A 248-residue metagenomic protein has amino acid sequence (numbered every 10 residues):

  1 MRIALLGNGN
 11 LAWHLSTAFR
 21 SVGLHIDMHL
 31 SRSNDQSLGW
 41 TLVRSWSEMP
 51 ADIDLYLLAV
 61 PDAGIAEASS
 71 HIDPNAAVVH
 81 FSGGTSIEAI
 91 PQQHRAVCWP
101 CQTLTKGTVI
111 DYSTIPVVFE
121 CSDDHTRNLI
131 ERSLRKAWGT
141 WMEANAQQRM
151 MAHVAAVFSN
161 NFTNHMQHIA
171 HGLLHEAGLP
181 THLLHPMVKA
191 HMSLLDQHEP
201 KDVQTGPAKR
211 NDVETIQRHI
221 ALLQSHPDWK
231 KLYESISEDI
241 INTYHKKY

Functional and structural regions predicted by a protein language model:
M1-E48: NAD(P)+-binding Rossmann beta1-loop-alpha1 motif at the extreme N-terminus of oxidoreductases
L15, V109-D196, D239: Internal alpha-helical scaffold of NAD(P)-dependent oxidoreductase catalytic cores
D27, D54, A76: Conserved acidic residues
N34-G39, S86-A89, H125-N128: Short, charged/polar "capping" segments at the starts of alpha-helices and the immediately preceding loops
W46-D52, S70: Short amphipathic alpha-helix with an adjacent loop that forms part of the alpha/beta core around
L57-S113: Glycine/small-residue-rich loop that forms an oxyanion/phosphate-binding "nest" at active or ligand-binding sites
K189-Y248: Interdomain hinge/lid region at the active-site interface of Rossmann-like NAD(P)-dependent oxidoreductases
